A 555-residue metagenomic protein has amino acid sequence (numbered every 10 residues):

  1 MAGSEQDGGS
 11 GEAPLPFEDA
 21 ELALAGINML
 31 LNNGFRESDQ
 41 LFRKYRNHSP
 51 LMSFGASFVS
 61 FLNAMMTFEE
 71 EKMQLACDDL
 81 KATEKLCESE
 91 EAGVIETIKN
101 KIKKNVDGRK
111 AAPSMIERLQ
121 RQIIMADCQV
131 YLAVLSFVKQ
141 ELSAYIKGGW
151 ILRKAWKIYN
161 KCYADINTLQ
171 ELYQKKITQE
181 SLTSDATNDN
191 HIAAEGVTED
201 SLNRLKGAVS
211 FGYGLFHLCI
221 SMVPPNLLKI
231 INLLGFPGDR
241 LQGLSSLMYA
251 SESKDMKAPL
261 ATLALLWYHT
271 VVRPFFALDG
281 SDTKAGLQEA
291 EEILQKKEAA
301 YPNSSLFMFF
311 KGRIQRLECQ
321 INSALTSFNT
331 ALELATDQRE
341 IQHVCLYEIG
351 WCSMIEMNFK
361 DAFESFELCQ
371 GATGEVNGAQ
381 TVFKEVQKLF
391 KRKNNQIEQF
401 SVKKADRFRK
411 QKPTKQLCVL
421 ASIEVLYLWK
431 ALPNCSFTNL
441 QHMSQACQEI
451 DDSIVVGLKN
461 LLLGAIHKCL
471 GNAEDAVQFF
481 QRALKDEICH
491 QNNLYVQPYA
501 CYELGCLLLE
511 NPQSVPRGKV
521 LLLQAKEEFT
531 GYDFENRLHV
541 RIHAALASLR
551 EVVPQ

Functional and structural regions predicted by a protein language model:
D7-E12, F42-P50, N232-P237, S251-K254 (+7 more regions): Solenoid-like repeat scaffolds
G11, L15-L22, M29-E37, G55-Q295 (+10 more regions): Short coil/linker segments at helix-helix boundaries
P16-E21, K206, Y301-M308, Q338-L346 (+4 more regions): Generic helix N-cap/helix-start motif at coil->alpha-helix transitions
P16-F17, N47-F54, I116, R121-I123 (+9 more regions): Residue signature of alpha-solenoid helical repeat architecture, marking inter-repeat boundaries and helix-start
I27, F58, M65, D127 (+13 more regions): Residue-level recognition of tetratricopeptide repeat
A261, L266-H269, L294, E298-A299 (+6 more regions): Extended alpha-solenoid helical-repeat scaffolds
G378-Y502, C506, P512-Q555: Eukaryotic alpha-helical solenoid repeat scaffolds
